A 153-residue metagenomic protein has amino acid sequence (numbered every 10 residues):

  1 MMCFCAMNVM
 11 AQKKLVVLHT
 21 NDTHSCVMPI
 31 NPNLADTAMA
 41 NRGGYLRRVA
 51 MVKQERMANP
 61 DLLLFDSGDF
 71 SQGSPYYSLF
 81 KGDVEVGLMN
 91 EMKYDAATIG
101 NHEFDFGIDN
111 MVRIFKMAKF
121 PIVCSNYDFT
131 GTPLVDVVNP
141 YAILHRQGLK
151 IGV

Functional and structural regions predicted by a protein language model:
M10-V153: Acidic, metal/ion-coordinating pockets
